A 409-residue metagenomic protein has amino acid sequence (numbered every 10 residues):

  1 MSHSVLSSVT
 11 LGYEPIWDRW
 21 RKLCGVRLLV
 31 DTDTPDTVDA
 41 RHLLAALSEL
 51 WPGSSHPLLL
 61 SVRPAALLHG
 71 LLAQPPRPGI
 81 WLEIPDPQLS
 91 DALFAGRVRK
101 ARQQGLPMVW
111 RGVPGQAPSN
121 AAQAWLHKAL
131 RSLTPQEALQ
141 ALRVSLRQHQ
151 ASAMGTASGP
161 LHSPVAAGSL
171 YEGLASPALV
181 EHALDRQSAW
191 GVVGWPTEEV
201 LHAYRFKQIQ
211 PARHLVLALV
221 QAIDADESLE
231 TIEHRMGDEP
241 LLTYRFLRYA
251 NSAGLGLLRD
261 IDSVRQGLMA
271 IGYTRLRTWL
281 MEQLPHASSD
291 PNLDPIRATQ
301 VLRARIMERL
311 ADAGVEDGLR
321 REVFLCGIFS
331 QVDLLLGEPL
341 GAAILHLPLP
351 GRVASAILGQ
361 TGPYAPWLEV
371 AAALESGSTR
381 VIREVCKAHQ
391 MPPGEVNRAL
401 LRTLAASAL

Functional and structural regions predicted by a protein language model:
S2-W81, D86-G96, G272, P295 (+1 more regions): Bacterial c-di-GMP phosphodiesterase EAL domain
S4, R27-L29, T34-P35, R41 (+7 more regions): Generic alpha-helical propensity signal that fires on short helical segments and nearby coil/disordered stretches
I16-R19, L50, A124, V200 (+1 more regions): Residues in intrinsically disordered, low-complexity segments of regulatory proteins
T34-D36, P64, I80, Q88-F94 (+8 more regions): Short, structured coil/loop segments at alpha-helix boundaries
Q74-E198, L319-E322: The catalytic core of metal-dependent phosphodiesterases that act on cyclic dinucleotides
L146-L409: Conserved alpha-helical "signature site" that marks functionally important helical segments or helix/loop junctions
